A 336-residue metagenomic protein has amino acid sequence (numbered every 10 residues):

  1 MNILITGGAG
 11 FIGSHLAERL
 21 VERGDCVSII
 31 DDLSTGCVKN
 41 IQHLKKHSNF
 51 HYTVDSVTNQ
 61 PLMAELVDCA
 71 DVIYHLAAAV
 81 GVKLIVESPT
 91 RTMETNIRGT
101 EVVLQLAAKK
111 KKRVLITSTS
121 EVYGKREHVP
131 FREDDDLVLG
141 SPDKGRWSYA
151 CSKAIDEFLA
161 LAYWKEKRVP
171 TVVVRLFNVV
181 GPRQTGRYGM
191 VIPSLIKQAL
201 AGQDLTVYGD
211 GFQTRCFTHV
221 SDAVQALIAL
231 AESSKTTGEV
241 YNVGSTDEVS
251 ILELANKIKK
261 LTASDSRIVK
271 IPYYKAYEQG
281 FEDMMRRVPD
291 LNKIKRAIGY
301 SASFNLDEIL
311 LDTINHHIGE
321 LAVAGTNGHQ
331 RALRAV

Functional and structural regions predicted by a protein language model:
M1-F177, T313-H316, N327-V336: N-terminal Rossmann-like NAD(P)+-binding domain of SDR-like oxidoreductases, especially those catalyzing
H47-F50, E133-G140, R168, L195-V207 (+2 more regions): A short C-terminal helix-loop "cap" of Rossmann-like NAD(P)-dependent dehydrogenase/epimerase domains
S56-N59, S88, S233, D290 (+1 more regions): Acidic/polar helix N-cap motif
E127, A154, V179-P193, Q203 (+6 more regions): Glycine/proline-rich active-site loop of Rossmann-fold NAD(P)-dependent oxidoreductases
I155, L159, Y163, L195 (+2 more regions): Hydrophobic alpha-helix immediately C-terminal to the catalytic Tyr-X-X-X-Lys motif of short-chain
D210, V240-Y241, L252-A255, A263-R286 (+1 more regions): C-terminal "lid/loop" region of Rossmann-like NAD(P)-dependent oxidoreductases
V220, E253, Y274-S301, N305: Conserved C-terminal active-site "lid" loop/helix of NAD(P)H-dependent oxidoreductases that clamps the redox cofactor
A223, L227, V243, L254 (+2 more regions): Non-catalytic, hydrophobic alpha-helical segments
